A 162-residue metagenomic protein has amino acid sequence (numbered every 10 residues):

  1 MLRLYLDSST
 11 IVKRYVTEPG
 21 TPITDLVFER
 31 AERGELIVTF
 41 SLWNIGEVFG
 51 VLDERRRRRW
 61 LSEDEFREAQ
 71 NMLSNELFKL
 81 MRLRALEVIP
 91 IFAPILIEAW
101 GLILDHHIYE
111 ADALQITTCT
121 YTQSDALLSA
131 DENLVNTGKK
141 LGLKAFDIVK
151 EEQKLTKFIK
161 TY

Functional and structural regions predicted by a protein language model:
M1-N44, V51-L61, E151-T156, Y162: Short, well-structured N-terminal submotif of metal-dependent ribonuclease cores
M1-R3, I89, D105, Y121-Y162: Acidic, PIN/NYN-like endoribonuclease modules and their adjacent C-terminal/linker elements
L6, T39-F40, P90, E110 (+1 more regions): Short beta-strand scaffold positions
I11, N44, I95, Q115 (+1 more regions): Alpha-helix capping/helix-boundary segments
P22, F49-G50, I97, V135-N136: Alpha-helical elements of the RecA-like P-loop NTPase motor core of helicases
E35-V38, A85, Y121-A126: Short active-site oxyanion
Q70-L104: Acidic catalytic patch
